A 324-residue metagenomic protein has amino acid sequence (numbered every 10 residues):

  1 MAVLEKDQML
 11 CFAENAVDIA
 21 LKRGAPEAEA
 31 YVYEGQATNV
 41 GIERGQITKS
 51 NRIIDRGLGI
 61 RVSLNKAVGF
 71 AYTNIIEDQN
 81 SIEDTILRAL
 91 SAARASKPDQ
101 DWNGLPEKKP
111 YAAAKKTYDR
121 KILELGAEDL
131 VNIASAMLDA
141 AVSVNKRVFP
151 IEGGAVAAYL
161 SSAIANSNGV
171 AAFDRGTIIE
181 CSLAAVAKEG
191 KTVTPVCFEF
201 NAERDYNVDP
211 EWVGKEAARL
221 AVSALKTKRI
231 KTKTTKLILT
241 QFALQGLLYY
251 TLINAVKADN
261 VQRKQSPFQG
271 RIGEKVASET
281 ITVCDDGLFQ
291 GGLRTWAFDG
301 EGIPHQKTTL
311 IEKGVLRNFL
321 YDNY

Functional and structural regions predicted by a protein language model:
M1-Q306, E312-V315: Active-site bordering "gate/hinge" segments that shape substrate access to catalytic or cofactor-binding pockets
V315-Y324: C-terminal, non-catalytic macromolecule-binding modules
